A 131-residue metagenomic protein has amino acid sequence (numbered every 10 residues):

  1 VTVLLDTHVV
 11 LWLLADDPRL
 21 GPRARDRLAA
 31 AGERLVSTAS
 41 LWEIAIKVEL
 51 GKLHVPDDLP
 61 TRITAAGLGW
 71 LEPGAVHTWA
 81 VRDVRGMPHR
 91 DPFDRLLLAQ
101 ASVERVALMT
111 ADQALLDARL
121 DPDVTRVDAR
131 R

Functional and structural regions predicted by a protein language model:
V1-V36, E49-T61, E104, Q113-A114 (+2 more regions): Short, well-structured N-terminal submotif of metal-dependent ribonuclease cores
V36-S37, P73: Short glycine/serine/threonine-enriched helix-capping/active-site loop that flanks the nucleotide-sugar donor pocket
I44: Phosphate/NTP-binding elements of NTP-utilizing enzymes
P56-D57, A65-A114, T125-A129: Active-site neighborhoods of divalent-metal-dependent phosphate/nucleic-acid chemistry enzymes
